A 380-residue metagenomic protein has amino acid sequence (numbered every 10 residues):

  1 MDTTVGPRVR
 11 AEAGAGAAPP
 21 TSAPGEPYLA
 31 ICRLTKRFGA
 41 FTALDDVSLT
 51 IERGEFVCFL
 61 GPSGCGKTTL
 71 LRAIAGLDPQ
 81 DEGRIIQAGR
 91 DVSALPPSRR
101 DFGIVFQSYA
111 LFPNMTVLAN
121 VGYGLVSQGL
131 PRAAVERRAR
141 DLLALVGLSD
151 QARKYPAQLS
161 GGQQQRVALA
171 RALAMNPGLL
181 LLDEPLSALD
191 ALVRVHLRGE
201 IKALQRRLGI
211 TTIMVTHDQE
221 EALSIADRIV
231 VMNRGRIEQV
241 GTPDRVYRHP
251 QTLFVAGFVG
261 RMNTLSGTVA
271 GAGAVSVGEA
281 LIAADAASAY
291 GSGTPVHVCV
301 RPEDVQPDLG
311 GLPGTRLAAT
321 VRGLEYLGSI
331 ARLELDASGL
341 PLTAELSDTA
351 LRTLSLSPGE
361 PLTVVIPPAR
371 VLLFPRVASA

Functional and structural regions predicted by a protein language model:
D2-A13, G278-E325, T349-A380: Glycine/charge-rich catalytic "coupling/switch" loops of P-loop NTPases
F56, L95-F254: ABC ATPase nucleotide-binding domains
L60-P62: The feature captures the beta-strand-to-loop junction immediately N-terminal to the Walker
A75: Helix-to-loop junction immediately C-terminal to a conserved catalytic motif
D81-R84, A134, R234, S266: Conserved coupling/switch loops of ABC nucleotide-binding domains, chiefly the family-specific signature
G83-D91: Conserved ABC transporter NBD signature motif
